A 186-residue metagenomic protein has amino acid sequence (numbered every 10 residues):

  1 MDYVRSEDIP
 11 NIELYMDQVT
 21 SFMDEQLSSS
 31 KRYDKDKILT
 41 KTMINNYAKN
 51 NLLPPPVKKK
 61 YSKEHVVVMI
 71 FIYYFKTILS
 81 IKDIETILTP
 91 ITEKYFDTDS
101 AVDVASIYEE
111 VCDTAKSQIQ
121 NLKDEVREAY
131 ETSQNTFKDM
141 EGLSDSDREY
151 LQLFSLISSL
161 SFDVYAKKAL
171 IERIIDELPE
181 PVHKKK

Functional and structural regions predicted by a protein language model:
M1-Y95: Basic helix-turn-helix/winged-helix DNA-binding cores and closely related short helical interaction motifs
D99-K186: Intrinsically disordered, low-complexity, charge-dense segments enriched in Lys/Arg and Glu/Asp interspersed
